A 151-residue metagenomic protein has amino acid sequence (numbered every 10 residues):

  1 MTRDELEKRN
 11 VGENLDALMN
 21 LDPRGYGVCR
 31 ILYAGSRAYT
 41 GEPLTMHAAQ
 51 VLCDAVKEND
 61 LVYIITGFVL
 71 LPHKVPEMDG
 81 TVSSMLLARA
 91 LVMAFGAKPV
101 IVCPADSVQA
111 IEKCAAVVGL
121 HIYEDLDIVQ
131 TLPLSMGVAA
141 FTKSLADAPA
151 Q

Functional and structural regions predicted by a protein language model:
M1-L61: Positively charged, low-complexity intrinsically disordered leader regions
S36-E42, L61-V62, T66-S83: Short, glycine-rich nucleotide/cofactor-binding loops
T45-A55, L87, K113, A140-L145: Short, charged beta->alpha transition segments
N59-L61, G96, P149-A150: A general structural motif
F68-L70, A105-Q109: Acidic, glycine-rich active-site loops and adjacent beta-strand->loop/helix elements that engage anionic groups
E77-G96: Histidine-anchored nucleotide/phosphate-binding helix
K98-D106: Short internal beta-strands
I111-Q151: An acidic, phosphate/nucleotide-engaging active-site surface
